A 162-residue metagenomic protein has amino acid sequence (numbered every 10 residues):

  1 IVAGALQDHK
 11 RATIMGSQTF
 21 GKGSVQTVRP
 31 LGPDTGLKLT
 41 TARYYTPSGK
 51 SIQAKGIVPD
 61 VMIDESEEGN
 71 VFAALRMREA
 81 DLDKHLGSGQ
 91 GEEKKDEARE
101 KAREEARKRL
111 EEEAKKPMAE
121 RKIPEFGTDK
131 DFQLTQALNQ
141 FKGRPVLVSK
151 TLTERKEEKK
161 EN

Functional and structural regions predicted by a protein language model:
I1-N162: C-terminal "post-core" interaction segments
